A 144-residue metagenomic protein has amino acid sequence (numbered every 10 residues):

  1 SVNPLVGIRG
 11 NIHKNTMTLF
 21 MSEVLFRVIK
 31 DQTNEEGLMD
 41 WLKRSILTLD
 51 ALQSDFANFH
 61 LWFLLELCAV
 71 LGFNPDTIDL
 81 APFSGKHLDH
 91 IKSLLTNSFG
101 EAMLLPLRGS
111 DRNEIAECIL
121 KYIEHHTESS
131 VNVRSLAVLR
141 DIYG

Functional and structural regions predicted by a protein language model:
S1-G144: Non-catalytic alpha-helical scaffolds and adjoining flexible linkers that form interface surfaces for assembly
